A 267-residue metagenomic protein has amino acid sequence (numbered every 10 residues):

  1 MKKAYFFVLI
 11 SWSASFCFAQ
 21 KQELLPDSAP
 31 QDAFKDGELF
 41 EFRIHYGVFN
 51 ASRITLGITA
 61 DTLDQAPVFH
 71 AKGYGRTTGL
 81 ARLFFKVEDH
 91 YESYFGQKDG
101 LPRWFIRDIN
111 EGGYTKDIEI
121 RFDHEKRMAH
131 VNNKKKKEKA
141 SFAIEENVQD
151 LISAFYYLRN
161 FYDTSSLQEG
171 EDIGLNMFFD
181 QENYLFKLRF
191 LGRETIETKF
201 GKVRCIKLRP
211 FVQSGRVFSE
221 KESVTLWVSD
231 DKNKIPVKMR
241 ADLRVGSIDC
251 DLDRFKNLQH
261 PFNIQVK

Functional and structural regions predicted by a protein language model:
A4-S13: Sec-dependent N-terminal signal peptides
F6, Y157-L158, D163, I206: Compositionally biased, intrinsically disordered low-complexity regions enriched in proline and serine
F16-A19: Sec/Tat signal peptide C-region and signal peptidase I cleavage site
K21-H124, D163-K267: Acidic, serine/threonine-rich low-complexity disordered tracts
I118-Y162: Hydrophobic, well-structured mid-protein blocks that either form specific transmembrane helices
